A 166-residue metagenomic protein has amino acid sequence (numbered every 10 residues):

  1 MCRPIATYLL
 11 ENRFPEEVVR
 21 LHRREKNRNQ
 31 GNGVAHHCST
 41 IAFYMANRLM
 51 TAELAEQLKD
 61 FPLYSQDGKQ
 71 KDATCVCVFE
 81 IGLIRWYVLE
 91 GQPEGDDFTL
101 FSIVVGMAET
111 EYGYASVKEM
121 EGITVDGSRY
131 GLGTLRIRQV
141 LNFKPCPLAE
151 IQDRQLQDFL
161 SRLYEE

Functional and structural regions predicted by a protein language model:
M1, Q30-N32, D67, E90 (+4 more regions): Feature targets compositionally biased, intrinsically disordered low-complexity regions with long contiguous runs
C2-G82, E165-E166: N-terminal domain-onset segments
K71-C75, D96-L100, T110-E111, G131-G133 (+1 more regions): Generic structural motif recognizing short loop/turn segments at the entrances and edges of beta-strands
L89-D126: Acidic, aromatic-enriched beta-alpha/helix-loop junctions
E111-R162: Helix-rich interaction surfaces within compact, conserved domain-sized segments that mediate assembly or partner
